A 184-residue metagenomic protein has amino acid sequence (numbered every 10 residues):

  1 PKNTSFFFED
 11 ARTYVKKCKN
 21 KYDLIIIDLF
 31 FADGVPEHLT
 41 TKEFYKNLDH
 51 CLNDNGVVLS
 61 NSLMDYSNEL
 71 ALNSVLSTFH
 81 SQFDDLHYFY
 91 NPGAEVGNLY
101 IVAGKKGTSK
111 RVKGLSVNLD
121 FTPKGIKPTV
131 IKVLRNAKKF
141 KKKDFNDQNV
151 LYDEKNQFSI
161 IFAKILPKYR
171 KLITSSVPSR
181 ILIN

Functional and structural regions predicted by a protein language model:
P1-V57, S67-A71, H80, E95: The AdoMet/dcAdoMet-binding core of the Class I SAM-like
L39-T40, N73-V75, G114-V117: Composition- and surface-driven signal marking solvent-exposed, interaction-prone regions in large proteins
L72-L86: Short, electropositive alpha-helical surface patch
D85-N184: Soluble small-group transferase modules, centered on the S-adenosyl donor enzyme superfamily
